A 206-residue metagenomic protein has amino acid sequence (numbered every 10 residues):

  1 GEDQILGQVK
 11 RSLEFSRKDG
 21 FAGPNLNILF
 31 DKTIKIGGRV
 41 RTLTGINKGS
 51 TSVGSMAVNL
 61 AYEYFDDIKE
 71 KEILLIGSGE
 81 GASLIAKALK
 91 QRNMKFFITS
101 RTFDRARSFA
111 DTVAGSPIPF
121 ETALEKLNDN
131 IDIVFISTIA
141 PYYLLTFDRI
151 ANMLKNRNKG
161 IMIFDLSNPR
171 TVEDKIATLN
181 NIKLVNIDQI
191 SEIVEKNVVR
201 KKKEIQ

Functional and structural regions predicted by a protein language model:
E2-Y64, I68: Glycine/serine-rich phosphate-binding loop and adjoining beta1-alpha1 elements at the start of nucleotide-handling
T33, G49-G54, V58-R101, R105: Glycine-rich adenosine-cofactor-binding loop
A86-K87, A110-D111, T146-R149, D174-A177: Short amphipathic alpha-helical segments
R92, T112-V113, T178-N180: Short, structured coil segments at secondary-structure junctions
F103-S108, R170-E173: Short, charged/polar "capping" segments at the starts of alpha-helices and the immediately preceding loops
R107-A110, N128-I131, E192-V198: Short, charged, surface-exposed secondary-structure boundary motifs
S116-I150, K155-F164, N168-P169: Rossmann-like NAD(P)-binding element
A151-Q206: Adenosine-phosphate binding glycine-rich loop
